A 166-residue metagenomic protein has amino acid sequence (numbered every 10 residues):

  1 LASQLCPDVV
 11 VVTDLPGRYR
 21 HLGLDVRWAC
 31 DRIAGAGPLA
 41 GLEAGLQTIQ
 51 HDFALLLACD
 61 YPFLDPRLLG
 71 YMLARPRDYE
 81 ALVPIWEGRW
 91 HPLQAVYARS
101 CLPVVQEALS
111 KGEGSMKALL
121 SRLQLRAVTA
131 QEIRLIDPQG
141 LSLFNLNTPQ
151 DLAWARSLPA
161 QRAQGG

Functional and structural regions predicted by a protein language model:
L1-E113, A118-S142, A153-P159: Nucleotide and nucleotide-moiety/phosphate-recognizing core
F144-N147: Conserved anion/nucleotide-ligand pocket segment
Q150: Conserved active-site and cofactor/substrate-binding residues in soluble primary-metabolism enzymes
L158-G166: Left-handed beta-helix
